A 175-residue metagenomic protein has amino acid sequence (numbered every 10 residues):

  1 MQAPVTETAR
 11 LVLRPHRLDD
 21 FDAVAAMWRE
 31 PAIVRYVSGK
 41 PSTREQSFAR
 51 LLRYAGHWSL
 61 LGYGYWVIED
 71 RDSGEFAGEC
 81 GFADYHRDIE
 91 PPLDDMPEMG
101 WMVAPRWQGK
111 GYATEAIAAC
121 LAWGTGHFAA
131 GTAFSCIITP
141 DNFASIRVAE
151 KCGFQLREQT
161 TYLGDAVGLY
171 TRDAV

Functional and structural regions predicted by a protein language model:
M1-Y36, L52, V67-V175: Acyl-donor (CoA/ACP) binding surface of acyl/acetyltransferases
A55-V67: A short helix-loop-beta-strand connector motif used in the catalytic cores of GNAT acetyltransferases and, in some
